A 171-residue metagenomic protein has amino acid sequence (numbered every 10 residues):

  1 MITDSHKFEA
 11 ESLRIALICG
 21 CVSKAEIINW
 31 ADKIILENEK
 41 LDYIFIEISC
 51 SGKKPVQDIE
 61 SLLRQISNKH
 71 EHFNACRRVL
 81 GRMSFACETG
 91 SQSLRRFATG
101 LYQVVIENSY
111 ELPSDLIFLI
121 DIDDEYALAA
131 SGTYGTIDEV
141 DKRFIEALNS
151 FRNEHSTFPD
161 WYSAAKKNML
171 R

Functional and structural regions predicted by a protein language model:
M1-R171: Acidic, Ser/Pro/Thr-rich low-complexity regulatory regions and the short amphipathic helical interaction modules they
